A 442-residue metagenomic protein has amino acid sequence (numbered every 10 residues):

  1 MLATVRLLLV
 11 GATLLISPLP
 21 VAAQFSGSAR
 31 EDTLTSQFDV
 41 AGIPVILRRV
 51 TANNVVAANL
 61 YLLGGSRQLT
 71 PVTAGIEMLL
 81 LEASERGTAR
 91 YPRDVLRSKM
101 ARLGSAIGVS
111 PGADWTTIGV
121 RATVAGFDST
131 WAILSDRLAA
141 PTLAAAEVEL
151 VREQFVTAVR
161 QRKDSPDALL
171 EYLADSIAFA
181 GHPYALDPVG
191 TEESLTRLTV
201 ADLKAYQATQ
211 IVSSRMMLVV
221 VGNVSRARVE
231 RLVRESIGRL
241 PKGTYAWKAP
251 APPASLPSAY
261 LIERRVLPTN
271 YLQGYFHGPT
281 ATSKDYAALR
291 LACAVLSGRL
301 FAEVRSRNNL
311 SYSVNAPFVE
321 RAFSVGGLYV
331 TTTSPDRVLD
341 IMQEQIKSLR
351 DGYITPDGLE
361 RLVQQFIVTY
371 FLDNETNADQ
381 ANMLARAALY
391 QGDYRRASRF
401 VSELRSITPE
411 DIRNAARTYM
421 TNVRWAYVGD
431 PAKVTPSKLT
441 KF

Functional and structural regions predicted by a protein language model:
R6-P20: Bacterial N-terminal signal peptides
Q24-S28, M217-G222, H277, L328-Y329 (+1 more regions): C-terminal regions of mature proteins
F25-S26, A180, P188, V212-S213 (+2 more regions): An aromatic/glycine/proline-enriched structural segment found at the starts of mature extracellular/organellar domains
N59-V124, D164, D187-P188, V295-N309: M16/MPP (pitrilysin/insulinase) zinc-metallopeptidase core fold and M16-derived inactive scaffolds
S66, Q273-Y275, C293-T332: A structural supersecondary motif
R86-R90, R121-R152, F318-D373, T440-F442: M16/insulysin-pitrilysin zinc metalloprotease superfamily fold
Q154-L173, A251-T269, S306-L310, R321 (+2 more regions): Short acidic/His-enriched helical or mixed secondary-structure segments at domain edges of catalytic enzymes and some
R162-V212, V233, S283, S313 (+1 more regions): Scaffold signal of the M16-like zinc-metallopeptidase fold and its non-catalytic homologs
